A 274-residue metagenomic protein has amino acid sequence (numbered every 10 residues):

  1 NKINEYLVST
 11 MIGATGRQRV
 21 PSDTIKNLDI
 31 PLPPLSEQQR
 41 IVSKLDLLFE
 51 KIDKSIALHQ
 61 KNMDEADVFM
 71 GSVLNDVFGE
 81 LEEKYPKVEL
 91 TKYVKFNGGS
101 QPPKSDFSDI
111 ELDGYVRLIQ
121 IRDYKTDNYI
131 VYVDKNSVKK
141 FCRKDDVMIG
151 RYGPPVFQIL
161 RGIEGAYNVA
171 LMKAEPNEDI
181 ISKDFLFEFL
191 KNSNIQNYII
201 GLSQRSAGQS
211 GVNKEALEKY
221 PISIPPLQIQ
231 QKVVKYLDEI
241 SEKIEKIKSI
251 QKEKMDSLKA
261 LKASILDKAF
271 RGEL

Functional and structural regions predicted by a protein language model:
I3, F107-V116, D134-R143, Q158-V169 (+1 more regions): Short, surface-exposed loop/turn microsegments at beta-strand edges and helix-strand junctions
L7-V8, T15-S36, S100, Y152 (+3 more regions): A short glycine-rich beta-alpha junction/loop motif
A14, K135-N136, S206, S249-K252: Short, solvent-exposed loop/turn positions at domain surfaces that link secondary-structure elements or cap domain
N27-V42, E50, K61-Q101, K219 (+4 more regions): Non-catalytic DNA-recognition/assembly elements of restriction-modification systems
T91-F107, G114-K144: Sequence-specific dsDNA recognition surfaces
V147-M148: Generic structural signal for buried aliphatic residues
G153-F157: Short, charged beta-turn/beta-strand-edge "cap" motif at the junction between a beta-strand and an adjacent loop
I265-L274: Acidic, low-complexity, intrinsically disordered peripheral segments
